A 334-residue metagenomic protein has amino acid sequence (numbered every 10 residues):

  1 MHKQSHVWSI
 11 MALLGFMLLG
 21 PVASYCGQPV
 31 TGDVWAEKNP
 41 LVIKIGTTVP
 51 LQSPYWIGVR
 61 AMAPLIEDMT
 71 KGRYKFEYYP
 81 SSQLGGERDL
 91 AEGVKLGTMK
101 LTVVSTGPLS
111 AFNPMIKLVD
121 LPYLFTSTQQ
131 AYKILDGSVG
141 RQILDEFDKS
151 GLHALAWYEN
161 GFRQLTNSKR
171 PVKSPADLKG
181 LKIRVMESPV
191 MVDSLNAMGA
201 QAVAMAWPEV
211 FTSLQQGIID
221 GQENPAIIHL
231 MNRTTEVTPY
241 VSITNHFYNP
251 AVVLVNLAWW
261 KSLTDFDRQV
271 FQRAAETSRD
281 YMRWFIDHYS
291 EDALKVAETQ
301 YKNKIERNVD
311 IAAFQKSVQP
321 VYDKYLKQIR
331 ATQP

Functional and structural regions predicted by a protein language model:
M1-V42: Short, low-complexity disordered leader/linker segments with a strong preference for bacterial N-terminal type II
C26-Q130, V139, F147-P334: N-terminal secretory/targeting leader peptides
I134-D136: Short, Φ-rich (hydrophobic/aromatic) sequence segments
I143: Basic phosphate/pyrophosphate-binding loop/patch that engages nucleotide-derived ligands
